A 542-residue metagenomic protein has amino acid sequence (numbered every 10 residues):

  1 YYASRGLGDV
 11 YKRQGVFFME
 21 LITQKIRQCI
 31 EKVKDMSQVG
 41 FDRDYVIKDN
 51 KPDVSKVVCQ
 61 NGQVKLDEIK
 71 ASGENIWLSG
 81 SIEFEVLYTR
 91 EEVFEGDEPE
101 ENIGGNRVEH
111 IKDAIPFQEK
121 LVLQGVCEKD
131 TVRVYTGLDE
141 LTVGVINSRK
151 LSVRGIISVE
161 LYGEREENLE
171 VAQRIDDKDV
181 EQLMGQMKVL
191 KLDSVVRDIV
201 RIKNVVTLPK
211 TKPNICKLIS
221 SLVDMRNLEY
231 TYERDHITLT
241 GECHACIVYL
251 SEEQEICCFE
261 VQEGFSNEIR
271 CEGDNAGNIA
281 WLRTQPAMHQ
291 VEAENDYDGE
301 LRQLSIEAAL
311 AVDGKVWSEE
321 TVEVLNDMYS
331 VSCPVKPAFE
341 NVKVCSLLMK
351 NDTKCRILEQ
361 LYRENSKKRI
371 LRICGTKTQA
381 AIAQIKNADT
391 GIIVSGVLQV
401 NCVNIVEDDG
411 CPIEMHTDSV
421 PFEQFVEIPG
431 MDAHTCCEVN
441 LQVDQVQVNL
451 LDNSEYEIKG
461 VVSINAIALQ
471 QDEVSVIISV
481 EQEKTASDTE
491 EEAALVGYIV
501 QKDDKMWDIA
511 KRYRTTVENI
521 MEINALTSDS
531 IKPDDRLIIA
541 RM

Functional and structural regions predicted by a protein language model:
Y1-Q14: Single conserved hydrophobic/aromatic residue that forms the stacking wall/gate of nucleotide- or nucleobase-binding
Q14-G15, I539: Short hotspots in intrinsically disordered terminal tails
M19-E491: Interfacial loop/beta elements and low-complexity acidic/Ser/Thr-rich segments of macromolecular assembly/processing
T485-E522, T527-M542: Primarily a LysM-type cell-wall glycan-binding module
